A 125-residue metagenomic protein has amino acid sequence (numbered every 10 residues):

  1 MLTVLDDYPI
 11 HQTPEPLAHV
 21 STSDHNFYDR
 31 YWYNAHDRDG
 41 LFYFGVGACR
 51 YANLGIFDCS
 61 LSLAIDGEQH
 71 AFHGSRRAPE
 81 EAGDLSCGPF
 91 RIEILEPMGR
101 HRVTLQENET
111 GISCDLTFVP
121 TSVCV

Functional and structural regions predicted by a protein language model:
M1-V125: Targeting-peptide/extracellular-domain and disordered-appendage signature
